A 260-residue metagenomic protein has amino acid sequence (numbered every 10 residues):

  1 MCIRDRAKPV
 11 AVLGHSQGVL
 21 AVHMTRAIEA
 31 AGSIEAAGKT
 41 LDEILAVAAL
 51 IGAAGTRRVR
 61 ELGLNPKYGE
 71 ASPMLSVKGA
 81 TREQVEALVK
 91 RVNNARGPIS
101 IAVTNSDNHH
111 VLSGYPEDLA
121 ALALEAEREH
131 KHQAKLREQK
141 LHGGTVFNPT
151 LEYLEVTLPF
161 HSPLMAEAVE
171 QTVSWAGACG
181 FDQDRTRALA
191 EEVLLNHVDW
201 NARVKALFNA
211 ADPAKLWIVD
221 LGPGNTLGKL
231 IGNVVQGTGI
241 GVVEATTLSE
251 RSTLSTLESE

Functional and structural regions predicted by a protein language model:
R4-P9, P159, P163-E260: Acyltransferase/transacylase module recognition
K8-A11, L154: A generic hydrophobic-helix recognition signal that picks specific residues within alpha-helical hydrophobic
V10-G18, V22: Gly/Ala-rich beta-loop-alpha elbow adjacent to hydrolase catalytic centers
H15-Q17, Y115, L221-P223: Glycine-rich beta-strand-to-loop/alpha-helix junction loops that act as flexible
A21-V22, R26, G228: Short helix immediately C-terminal to the catalytic nucleophile in hydrolase catalytic domains
T25-A188, E192-V193: Alpha/beta catalytic cores of group-transfer enzymes, especially the acyltransferase/condensing modules of polyketide
